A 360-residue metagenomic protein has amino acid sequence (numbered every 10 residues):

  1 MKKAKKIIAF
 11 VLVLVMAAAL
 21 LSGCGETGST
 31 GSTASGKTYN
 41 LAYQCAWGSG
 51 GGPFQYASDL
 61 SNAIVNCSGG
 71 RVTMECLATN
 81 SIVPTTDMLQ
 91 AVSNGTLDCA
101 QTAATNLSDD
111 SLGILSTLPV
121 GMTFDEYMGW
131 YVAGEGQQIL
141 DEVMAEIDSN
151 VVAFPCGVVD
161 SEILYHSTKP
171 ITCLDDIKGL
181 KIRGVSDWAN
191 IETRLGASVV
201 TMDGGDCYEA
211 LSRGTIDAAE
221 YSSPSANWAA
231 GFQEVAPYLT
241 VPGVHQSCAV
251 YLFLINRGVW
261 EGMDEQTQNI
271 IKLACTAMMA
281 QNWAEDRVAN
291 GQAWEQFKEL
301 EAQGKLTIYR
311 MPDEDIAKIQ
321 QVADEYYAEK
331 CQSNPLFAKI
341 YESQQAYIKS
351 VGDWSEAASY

Functional and structural regions predicted by a protein language model:
M1-V11: Bacterial N-terminal signal peptides that target proteins for export
L12-V13, C275: Enrichment for repetitive, rod-forming helical segments
L14-A18: Alpha-helical transmembrane segments
A19-G23: C-terminal motif of bacterial Sec signal peptides marking the signal peptidase cleavage site
G25-Y127, E146-Y360: N-terminal secretory/targeting leader peptides
D125-V143: A gly/proline- and charged-residue-enriched helix-loop-helix capping module
